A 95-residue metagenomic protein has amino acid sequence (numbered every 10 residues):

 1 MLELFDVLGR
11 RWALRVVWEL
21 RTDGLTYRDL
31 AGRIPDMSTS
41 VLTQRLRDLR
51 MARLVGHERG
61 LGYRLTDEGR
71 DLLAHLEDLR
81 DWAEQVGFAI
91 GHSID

Functional and structural regions predicted by a protein language model:
M1-S40, A52-L54, Y63-R70, S93: N-terminal helix-turn-helix DNA-binding core of bacterial DNA-binding proteins
G24, R50, R80-A83: Short amphipathic alpha-helical segments enriched in hydrophobics
L46-R47: Short, hydrophobic-biased segments on the C-terminal half of alpha helices that form "recognition helices"
E58-R80: Basic, amphipathic "hinge/linker" alpha-helix immediately C-terminal to the N-terminal HTH DNA-binding motif
A74-D95: Amphipathic alpha-helical dimerization/coiled-coil segments that flank or bridge DNA-binding/regulatory modules
